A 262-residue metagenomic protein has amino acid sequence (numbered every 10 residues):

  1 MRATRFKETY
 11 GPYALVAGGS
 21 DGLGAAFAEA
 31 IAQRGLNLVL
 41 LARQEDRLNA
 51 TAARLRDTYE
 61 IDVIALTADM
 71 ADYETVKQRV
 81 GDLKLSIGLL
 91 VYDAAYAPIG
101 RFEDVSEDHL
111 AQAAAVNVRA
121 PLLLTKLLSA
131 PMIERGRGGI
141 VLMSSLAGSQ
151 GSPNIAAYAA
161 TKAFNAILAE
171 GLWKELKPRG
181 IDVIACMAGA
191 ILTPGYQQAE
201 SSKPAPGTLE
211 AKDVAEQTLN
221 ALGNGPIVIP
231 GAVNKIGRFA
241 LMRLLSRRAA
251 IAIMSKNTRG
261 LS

Functional and structural regions predicted by a protein language model:
Y13, G18-D21: Conserved glycine-rich cofactor-binding loop
R34-T51: Conserved glycine-rich Rossmann-like NAD(P)H-binding loop of the short-chain dehydrogenase/reductase
R101-E103, H109-A114: Substrate-binding pocket helix/loop in short-chain dehydrogenase/reductase
E103, S152-A156: Active-site loop immediately N-terminal to the catalytic Tyr-X3-Lys motif of short-chain dehydrogenase/reductase
T125, T161: Active-site helix of classical SDR
S145: Residue(s) in the substrate-gating loop at a strand-loop-helix junction that position the organic substrate next
A185, S201-F239: C-terminal helical subdomain
